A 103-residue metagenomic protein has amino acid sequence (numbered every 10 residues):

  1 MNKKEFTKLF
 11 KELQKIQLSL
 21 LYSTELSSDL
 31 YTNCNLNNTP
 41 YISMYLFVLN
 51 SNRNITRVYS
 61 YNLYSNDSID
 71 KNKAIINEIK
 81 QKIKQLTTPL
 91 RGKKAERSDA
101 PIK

Functional and structural regions predicted by a protein language model:
M1-T39, R57-K103: Negatively charged, low-complexity tracts enriched in Asp/Glu with abundant Ser/Thr
P40-S51: Amphipathic beta-strand/beta-sheet edge segments enriched in Tyr/Trp
